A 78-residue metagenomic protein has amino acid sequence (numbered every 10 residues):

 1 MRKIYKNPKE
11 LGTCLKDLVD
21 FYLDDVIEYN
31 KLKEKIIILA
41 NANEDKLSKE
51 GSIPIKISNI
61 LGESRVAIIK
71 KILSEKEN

Functional and structural regions predicted by a protein language model:
M1-N78: Acidic, Ser/Pro/Thr-rich low-complexity regulatory regions and the short amphipathic helical interaction modules they
